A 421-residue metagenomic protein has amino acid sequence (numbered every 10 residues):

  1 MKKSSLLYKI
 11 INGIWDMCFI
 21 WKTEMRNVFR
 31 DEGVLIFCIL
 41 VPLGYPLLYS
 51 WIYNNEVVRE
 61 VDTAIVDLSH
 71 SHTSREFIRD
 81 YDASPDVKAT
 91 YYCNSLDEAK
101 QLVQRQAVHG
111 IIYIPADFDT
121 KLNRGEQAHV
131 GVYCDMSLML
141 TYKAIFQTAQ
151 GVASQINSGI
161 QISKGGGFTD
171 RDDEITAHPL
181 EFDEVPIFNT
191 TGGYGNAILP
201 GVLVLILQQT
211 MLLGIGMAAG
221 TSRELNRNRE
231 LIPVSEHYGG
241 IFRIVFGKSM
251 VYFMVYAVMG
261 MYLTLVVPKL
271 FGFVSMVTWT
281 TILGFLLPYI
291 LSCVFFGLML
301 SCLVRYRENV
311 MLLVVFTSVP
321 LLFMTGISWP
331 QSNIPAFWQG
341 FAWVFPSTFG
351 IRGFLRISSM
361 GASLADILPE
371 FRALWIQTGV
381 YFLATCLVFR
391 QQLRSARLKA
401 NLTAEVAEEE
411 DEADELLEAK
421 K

Functional and structural regions predicted by a protein language model:
M1-N196, D366, Q391, R397-K421: Extracytoplasmic/periplasmic domains immediately adjacent to an N-terminal transmembrane anchor in multi-pass membrane
I14, C18-K22, N196, H237-M250 (+5 more regions): Alpha-helical membrane-protein architecture signal
V28-L35, I206, G247-F253, A257 (+3 more regions): Loop-to-transmembrane-helix entry motif
F37-C38, P200, F246-G247, V310-L313 (+1 more regions): Hydrophobic core positions of alpha-helical segments in small-molecule transporters and transporter systems
C38-I39, N196-A197, F316-T317, A342: Hydrophobic alpha-helical transmembrane segments of integral membrane proteins, especially lipid-exposed positions
G44-L47, V185-P268: Hydrophobic alpha-helical transmembrane segments of multi-pass membrane transport proteins
L48-Y49, H70, Y91, Q101 (+3 more regions): Membrane-spanning alpha-helical segments of multipass transporters and channels
T73-F77, T148, I215, F295 (+2 more regions): Hydrophobic alpha-helical segments typical of transmembrane helices and their membrane-interface/capping positions
